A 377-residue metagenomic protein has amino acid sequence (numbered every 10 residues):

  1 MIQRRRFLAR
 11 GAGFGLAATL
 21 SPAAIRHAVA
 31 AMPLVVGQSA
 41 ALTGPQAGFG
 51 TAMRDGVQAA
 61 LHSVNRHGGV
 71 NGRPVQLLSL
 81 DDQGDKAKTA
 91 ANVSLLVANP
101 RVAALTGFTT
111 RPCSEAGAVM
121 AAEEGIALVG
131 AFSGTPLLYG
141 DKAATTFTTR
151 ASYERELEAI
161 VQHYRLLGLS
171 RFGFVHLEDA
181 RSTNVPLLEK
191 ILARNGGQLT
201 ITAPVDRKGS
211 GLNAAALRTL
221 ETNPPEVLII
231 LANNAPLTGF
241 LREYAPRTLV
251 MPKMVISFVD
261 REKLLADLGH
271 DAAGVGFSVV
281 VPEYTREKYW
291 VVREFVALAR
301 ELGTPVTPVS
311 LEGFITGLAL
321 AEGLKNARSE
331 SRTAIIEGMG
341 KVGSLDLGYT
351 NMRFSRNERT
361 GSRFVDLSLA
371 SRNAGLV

Functional and structural regions predicted by a protein language model:
M1, A23-A41, G48-G50: C-terminal segment of N-terminal export signals and the immediately downstream linker at the start of the mature
R6-A28: N-terminal export signals
G37-G56, L80-K86, T109, D179-S182 (+2 more regions): Extracytoplasmic "Venus flytrap"
F49-M53, V70-G140, V205-S210, P236-T238 (+1 more regions): Beta-alpha junction/loop-to-helix N-cap segments that form part of ligand/metal-binding clefts
A91, P136-L137, A144-T248, E283-R293: Extracellular/periplasmic Venus flytrap/periplasmic-binding protein
R101-T109, V129-A131, G173-H176, P224-N234 (+3 more regions): Periplasmic-binding protein-like
E243-G313: Extracellular/periplasmic periplasmic-binding protein-like sensory domains
R300-S310, L318-L376: Segments of small-molecule ligand-sensing domains
